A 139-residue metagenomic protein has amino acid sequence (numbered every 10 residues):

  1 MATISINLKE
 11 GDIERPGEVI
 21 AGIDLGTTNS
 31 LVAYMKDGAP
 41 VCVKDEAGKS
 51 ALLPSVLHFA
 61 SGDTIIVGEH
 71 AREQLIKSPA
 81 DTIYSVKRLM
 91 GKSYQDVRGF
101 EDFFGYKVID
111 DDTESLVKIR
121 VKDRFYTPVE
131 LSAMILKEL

Functional and structural regions predicted by a protein language model:
M1-P54, F59-L139: N-terminal phosphate-binding loop and flanking beta/alpha elements of the actin-like ATPase fold
